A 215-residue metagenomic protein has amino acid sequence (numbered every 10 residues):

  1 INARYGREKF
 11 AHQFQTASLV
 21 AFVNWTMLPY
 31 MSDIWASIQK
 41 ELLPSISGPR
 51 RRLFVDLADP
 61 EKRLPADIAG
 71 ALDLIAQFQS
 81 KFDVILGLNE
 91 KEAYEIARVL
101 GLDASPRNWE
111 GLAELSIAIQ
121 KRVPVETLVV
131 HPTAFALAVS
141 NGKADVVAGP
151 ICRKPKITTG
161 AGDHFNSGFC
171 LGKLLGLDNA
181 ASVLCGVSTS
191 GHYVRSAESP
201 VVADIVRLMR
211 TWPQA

Functional and structural regions predicted by a protein language model:
I1-A144, I151, L177, V183 (+1 more regions): Ribokinase/PfkB-type carbohydrate-kinase core domain
E95, P155-N179, V183, S188-T189: Short, small-residue alpha-helix embedded
Y193: Short alpha-helical functional segments enriched in proximate histidine and acidic residues
